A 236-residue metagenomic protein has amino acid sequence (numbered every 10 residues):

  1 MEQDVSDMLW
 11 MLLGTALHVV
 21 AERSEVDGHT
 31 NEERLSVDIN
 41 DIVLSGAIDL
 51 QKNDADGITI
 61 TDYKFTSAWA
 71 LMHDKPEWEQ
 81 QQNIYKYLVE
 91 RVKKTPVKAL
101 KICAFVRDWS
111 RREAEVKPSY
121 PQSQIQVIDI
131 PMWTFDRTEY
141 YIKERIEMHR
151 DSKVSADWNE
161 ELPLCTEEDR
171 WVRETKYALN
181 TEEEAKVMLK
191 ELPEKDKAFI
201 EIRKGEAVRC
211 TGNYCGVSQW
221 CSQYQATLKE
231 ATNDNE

Functional and structural regions predicted by a protein language model:
M1-I60, S67-W69, H73-P76, Q80 (+2 more regions): Metal-dependent nuclease catalytic cores that hydrolyze phosphodiester bonds in DNA/RNA, characterized by
T30, T59-D62, V97-A104: A structural signal for short, well-ordered beta-strand segments and their strand-loop junctions that often border
K75-W78, Q82, F135, E139: Short, charged, low-complexity patches
L88-E236: Metal-dependent nuclease catalytic regions and adjoining charged, substrate-binding loops involved in nucleic-acid end
